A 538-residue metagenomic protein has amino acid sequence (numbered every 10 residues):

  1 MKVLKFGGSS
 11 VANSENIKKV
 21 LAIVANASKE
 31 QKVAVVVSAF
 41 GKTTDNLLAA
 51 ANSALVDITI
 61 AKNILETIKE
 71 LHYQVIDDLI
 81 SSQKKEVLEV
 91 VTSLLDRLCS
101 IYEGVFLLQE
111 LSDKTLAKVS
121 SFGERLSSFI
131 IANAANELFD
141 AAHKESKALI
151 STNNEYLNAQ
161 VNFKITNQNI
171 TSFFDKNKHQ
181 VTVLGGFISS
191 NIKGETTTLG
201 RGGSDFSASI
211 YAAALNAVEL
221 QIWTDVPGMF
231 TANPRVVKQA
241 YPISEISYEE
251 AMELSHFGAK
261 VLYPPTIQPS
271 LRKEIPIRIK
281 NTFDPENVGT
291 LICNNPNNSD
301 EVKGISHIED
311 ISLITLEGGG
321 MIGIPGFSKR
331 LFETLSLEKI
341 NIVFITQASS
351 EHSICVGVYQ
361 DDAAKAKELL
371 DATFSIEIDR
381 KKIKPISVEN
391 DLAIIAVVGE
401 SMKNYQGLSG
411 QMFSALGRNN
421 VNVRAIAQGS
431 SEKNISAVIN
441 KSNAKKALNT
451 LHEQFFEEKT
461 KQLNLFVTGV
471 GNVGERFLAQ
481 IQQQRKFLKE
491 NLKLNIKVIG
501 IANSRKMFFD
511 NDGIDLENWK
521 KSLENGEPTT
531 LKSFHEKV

Functional and structural regions predicted by a protein language model:
M1-I267: Nucleotide/pyrophosphate-binding catalytic subdomain
M1-K2, K32-V35, Y73, A141-A142 (+17 more regions): Structural motif
G7, S38-G41, S146-L149, F187-I188 (+10 more regions): Short, ordered loop/turn segments at secondary-structure junctions
V37-L55, N63-E66, H143-K144, S151 (+9 more regions): Terminal amphipathic helices with adjacent charged low-complexity linkers/tails
Y248-F283, L448, Q480: Phosphate/diphosphate-binding loops
E286-Q484: A conserved regulatory-domain signal marking ACT and ACT-like small-molecule sensing domains and adjacent regulatory
L465-V470, G474-V538: N-terminal glycine-/serine-/threonine-rich beta1-alpha1-beta2 phosphate-ribose binding loop of Rossmann-like
